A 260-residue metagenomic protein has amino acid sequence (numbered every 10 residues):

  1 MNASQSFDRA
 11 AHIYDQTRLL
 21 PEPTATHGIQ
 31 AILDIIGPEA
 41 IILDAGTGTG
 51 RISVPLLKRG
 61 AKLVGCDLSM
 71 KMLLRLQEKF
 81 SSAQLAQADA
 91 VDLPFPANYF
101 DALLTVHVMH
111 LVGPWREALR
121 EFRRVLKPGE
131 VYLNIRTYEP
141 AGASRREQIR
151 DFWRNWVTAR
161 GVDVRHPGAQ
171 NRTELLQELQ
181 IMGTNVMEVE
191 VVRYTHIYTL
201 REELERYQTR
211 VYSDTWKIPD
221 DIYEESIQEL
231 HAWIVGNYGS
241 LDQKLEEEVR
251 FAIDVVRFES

Functional and structural regions predicted by a protein language model:
M1-P38, R51-P55, M72-R75, K79: Conserved class I S-adenosyl-L-methionine
E39, F100-D101: Local beta-strand N-terminus motif with an aromatic residue
I41-A45, T49-D92: Class I SAM-dependent methyltransferase SAM/SAH-binding core
T49, Q170, L175, M182-S260: Conserved Class I S-adenosyl-L-methionine
L104: A conserved beta-strand element that flanks and buttresses the S-adenosyl-L-methionine
H107-L111: Short catalytic micro-motifs in class I SAM-dependent methyltransferases
R116, E130-Y198: Conserved catalytic/acceptor-binding region of the Class I
R116-P128: A short glycine-rich, Lys/Arg-flanked "PGG" loop and its adjoining helix->strand segment in the class I
